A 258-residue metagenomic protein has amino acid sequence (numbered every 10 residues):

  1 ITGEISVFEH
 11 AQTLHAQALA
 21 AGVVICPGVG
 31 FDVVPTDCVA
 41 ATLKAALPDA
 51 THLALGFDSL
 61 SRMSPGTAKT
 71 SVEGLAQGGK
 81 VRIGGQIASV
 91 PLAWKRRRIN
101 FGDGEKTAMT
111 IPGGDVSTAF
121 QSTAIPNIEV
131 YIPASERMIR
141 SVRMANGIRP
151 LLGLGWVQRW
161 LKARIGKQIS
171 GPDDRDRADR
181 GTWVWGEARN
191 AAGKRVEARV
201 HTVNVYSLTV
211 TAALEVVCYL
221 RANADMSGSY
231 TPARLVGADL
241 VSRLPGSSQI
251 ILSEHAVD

Functional and structural regions predicted by a protein language model:
I1-V24: Rossmann-fold NAD(P)-binding glycine/threonine-rich loop
E4-S6, G30-T36, Y206: Gly/Ser/Thr-rich loops at beta-strand to alpha-helix junctions that form or flank small-molecule/cofactor-binding
E9-H10, D37, I139: Short Asp/Glu-rich motifs
A11-A18, A41-L43, R143-A145: Short low-complexity, flexible loop/linker segments enriched in glycine and/or proline with clustered acidic
A21-S61, V217: Adenosine-phosphate binding glycine-rich loop
P35-V39, P112-D115, L208-A213: Catalytic-loop motifs flanking and including active-site residues across diverse enzymes
A45-E197, S207, N223: Active-site-lining helix/loop region of Rossmann-like oxidoreductase modules
G171-D258: C-terminal helical cap and adjacent loop that interface with cofactors, partners, or active-site loops
